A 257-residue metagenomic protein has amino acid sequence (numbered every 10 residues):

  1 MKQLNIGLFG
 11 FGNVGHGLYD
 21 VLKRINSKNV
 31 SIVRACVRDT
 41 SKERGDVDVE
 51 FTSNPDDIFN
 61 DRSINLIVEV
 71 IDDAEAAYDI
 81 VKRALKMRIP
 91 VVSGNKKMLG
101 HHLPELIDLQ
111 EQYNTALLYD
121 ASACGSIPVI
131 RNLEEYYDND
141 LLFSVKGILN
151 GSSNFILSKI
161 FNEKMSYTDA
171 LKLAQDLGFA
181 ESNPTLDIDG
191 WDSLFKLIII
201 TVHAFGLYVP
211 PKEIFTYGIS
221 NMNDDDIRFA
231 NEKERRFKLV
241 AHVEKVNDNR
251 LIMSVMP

Functional and structural regions predicted by a protein language model:
N5-D20: Glycine-rich adenosine-cofactor-binding loop
R24-G45: NAD(P)-binding Rossmann-fold cofactor-contacting core
V47-D56: Glycine-rich, highly charged phosphate/nucleotide-binding loops
F51-T52, E69, V92-G94, L117-A121 (+2 more regions): General beta-strand structural signal in soluble alpha/beta enzymes
P55-G94, G100: Rossmann-fold NAD(P) dinucleotide-binding segment
Y78-R83, M87, K96-E134: Rossmann-fold NAD(P)-binding glycine/threonine-rich loop
E135-F195, I200: Conserved anion/nucleotide-ligand pocket segment
L171-P257: Substrate-binding/catalytic subdomain of NAD(P)-dependent oxidoreductase enzymes
